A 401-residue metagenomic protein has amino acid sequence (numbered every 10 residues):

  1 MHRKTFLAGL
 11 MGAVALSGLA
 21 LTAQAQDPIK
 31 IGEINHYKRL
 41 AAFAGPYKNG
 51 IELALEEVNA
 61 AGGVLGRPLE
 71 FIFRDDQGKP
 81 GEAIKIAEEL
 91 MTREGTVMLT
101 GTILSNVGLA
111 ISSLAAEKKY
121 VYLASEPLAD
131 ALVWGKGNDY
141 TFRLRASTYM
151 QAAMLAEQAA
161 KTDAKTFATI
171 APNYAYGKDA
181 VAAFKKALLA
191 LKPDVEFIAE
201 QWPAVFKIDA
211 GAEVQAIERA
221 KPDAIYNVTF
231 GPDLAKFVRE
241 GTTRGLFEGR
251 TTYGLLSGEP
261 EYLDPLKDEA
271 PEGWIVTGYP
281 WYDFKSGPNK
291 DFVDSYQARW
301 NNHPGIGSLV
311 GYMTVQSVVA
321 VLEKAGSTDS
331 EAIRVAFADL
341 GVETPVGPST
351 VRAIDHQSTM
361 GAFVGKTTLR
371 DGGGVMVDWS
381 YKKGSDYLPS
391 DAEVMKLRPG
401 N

Functional and structural regions predicted by a protein language model:
H2-L7: N-terminal export leaders
L19-A25: Sec/Tat signal peptide C-region and signal peptidase I cleavage site
P28, F43-N49, A61-W134, L144 (+2 more regions): Beta-alpha junction/loop-to-helix N-cap segments that form part of ligand/metal-binding clefts
I29, G341, P345-N401: Solvent-exposed, acidic/polar segments of extracytosolic/periplasmic ligand-binding ectodomains
G32-E52, R74-G81, I103-N106, I170-K178 (+2 more regions): Extracytoplasmic "Venus flytrap"
K85, D130-A131, N138-R244, Y282-D291: Extracellular/periplasmic Venus flytrap/periplasmic-binding protein
L90, E94-I103, L123-S125, A168-A171 (+4 more regions): Periplasmic-binding protein-like
G241-Y312, E323-T328, M376-G400: Extracellular/periplasmic periplasmic-binding protein-like sensory domains
